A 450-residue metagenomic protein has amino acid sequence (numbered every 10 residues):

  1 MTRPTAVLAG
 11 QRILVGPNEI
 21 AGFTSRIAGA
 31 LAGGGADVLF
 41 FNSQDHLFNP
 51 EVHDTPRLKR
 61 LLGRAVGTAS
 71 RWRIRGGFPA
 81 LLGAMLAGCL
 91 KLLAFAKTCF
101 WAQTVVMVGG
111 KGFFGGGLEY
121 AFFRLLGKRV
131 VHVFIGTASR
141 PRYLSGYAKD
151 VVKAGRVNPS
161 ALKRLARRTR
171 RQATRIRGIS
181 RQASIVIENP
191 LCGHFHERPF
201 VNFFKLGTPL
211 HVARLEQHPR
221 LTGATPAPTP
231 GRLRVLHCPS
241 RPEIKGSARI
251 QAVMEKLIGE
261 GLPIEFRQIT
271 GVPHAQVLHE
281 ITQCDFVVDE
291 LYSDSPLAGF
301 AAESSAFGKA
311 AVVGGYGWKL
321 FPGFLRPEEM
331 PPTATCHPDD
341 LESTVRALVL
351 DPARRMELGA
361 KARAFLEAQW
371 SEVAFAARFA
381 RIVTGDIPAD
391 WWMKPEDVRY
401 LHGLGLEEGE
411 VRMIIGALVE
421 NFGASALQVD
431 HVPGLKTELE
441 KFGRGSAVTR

Functional and structural regions predicted by a protein language model:
M1, R363-A368, E372-R450: C-terminal amphipathic helix plus adjacent low-complexity, charged tail appended to glycosyltransferase catalytic
I13-P17, F95-G116, R129-V131: Short N-terminal targeting/anchoring amphipathic segment
W72-R75, H132-T169, G323-L325: Acceptor-binding helix/loop patch of EC 2.4 sugar-transfer enzymes, predominantly nucleotide-sugar-dependent
L93-F100, E119-L125, K153-I185: Membrane-proximal helix-turn-helix segments that form the acceptor-binding/catalytic region of lipid-linked
P141-R142, L162-K205, L210-V212, A252: A short, active-site helix/loop in glycosyltransferases that binds the activated sugar's phosphate group
F204-K245, Q251: Conserved donor-binding/catalytic core segment of Leloir-type glycosyltransferases
A310-K319: Short hydrophobic beta-strand element within catalytic cores of glycosyltransferases and related nucleotide-activated
L320-R346: Change "using UDP/GDP/dTDP sugars" to "using nucleotide sugars
